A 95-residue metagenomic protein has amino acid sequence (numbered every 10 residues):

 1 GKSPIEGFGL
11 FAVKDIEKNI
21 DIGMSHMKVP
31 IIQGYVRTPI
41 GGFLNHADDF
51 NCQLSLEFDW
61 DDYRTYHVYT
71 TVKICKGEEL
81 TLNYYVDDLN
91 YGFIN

Functional and structural regions predicted by a protein language model:
G1-N95: Conserved catalytic SET/PR domain of SAM-dependent protein methyltransferases, capturing the structural core that binds
